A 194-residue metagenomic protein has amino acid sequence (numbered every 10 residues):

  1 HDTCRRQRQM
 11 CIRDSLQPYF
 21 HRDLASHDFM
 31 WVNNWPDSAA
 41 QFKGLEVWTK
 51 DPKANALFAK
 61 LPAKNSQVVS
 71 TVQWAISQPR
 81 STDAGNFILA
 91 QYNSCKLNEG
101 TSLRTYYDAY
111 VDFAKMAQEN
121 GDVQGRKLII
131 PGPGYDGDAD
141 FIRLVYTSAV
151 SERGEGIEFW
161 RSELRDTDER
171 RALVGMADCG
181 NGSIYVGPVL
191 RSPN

Functional and structural regions predicted by a protein language model:
H1, K96-D108: Short, surface-exposed ligand-recognition loops at beta-strand->loop->(often short) alpha-helix junctions that present
D2-I12: Single conserved hydrophobic/aromatic residue that forms the stacking wall/gate of nucleotide- or nucleobase-binding
R13-M30, K53-L89, V123-I142, L164-N194: Glycine-rich beta-strand-turn "strand-cap" elements at beta-sheet edges
V32-N34, K96, L144-Y146: Short hydrophobic/aromatic beta-strand micro-patches that form the beta-sheet surface supporting nucleotide- or nucleic
D37-T49, A149-R161: Short amphipathic alpha-helices within nucleic acid-binding modules
F42-L45, N55-F58, Y107-A114, G154-I157 (+1 more regions): Extracytoplasmic/secreted envelope proteins and their assembly/folding machinery, especially bacterial periplasmic
L89-K96: Short glycine-/aliphatic-rich beta-strand segments at the starts of folded cytosolic domains
Q118-D122, Y146-E152: Long compositionally biased, domain-poor regions of proteins
